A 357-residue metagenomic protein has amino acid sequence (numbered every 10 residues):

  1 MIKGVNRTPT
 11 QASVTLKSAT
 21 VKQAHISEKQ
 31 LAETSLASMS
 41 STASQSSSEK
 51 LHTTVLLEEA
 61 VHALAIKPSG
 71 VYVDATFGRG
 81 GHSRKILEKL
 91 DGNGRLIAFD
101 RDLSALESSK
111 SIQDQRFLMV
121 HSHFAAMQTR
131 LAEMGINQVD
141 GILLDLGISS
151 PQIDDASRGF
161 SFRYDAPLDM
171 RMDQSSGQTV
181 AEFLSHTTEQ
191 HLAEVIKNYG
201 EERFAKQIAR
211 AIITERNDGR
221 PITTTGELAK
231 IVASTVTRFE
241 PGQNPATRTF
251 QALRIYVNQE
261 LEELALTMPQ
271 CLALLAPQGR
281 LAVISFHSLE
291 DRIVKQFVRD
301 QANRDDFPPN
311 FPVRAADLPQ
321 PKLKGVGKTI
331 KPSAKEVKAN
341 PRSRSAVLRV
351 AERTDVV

Functional and structural regions predicted by a protein language model:
M1-V357: S-adenosyl-L-methionine-dependent methyltransferase catalytic core, i.e., the SAM/SAH-binding region
